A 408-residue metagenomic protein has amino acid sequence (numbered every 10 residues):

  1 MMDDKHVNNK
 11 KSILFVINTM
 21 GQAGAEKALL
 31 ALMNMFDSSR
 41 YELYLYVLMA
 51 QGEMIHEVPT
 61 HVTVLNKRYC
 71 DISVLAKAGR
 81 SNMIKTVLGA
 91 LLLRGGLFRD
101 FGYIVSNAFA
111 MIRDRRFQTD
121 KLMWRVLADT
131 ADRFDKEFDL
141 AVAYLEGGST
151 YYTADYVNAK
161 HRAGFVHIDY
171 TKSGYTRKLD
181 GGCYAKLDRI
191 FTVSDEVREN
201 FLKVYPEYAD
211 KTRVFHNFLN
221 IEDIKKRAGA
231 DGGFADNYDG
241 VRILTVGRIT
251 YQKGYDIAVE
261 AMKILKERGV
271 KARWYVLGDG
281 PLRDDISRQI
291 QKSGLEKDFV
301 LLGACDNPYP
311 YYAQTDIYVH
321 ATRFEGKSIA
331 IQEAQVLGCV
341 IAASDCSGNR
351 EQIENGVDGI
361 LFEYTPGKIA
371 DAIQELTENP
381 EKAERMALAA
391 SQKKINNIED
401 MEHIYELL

Functional and structural regions predicted by a protein language model:
E26-A31, V241-I264, V270, P281-S287: A conserved mid-protein helix/loop that constitutes part of the nucleotide-sugar donor-binding site
H161-H167, T171, A185-R227: Donor nucleotide-sugar binding/catalytic pocket of nucleotide-sugar-dependent glycosyltransferases
K266, Q291, K368, E375 (+1 more regions): A short, well-ordered alpha-helix in the C-terminal region of glycosyltransferases
A304, R323: Aromatic "clamp/platform" in nucleotide-sugar-dependent glycosyltransferases that forms part of the donor/acceptor
E333, D345-G356, I360-L361: Short acidic/histidine- and often glycine-rich active-site loop of Leloir-type glycosyltransferases that engages
V340-A343: Short hydrophobic beta-strand element within catalytic cores of glycosyltransferases and related nucleotide-activated
N355-G356, I360-G367, E375-P380: Conserved acidic donor-binding segment of nucleotide-sugar-dependent glycosyltransferases
